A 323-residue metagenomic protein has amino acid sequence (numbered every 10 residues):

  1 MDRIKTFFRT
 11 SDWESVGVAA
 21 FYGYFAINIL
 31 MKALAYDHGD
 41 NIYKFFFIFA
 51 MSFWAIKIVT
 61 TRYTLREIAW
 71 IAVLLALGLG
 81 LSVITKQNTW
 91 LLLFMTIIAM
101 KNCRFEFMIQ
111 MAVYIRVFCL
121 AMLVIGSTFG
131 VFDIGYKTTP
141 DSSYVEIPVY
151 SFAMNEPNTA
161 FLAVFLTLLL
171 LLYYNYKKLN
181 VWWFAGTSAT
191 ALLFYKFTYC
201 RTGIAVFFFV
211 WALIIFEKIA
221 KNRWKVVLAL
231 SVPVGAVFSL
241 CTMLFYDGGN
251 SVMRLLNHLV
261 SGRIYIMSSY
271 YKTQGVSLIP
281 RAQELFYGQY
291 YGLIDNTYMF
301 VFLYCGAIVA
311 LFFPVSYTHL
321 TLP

Functional and structural regions predicted by a protein language model:
M1-A76, Y176-K177: Transmembrane signal-anchor hairpin modules in multi-pass inner-membrane enzymes, especially those that act on
L34-F49, F132, V145-L166, C200 (+2 more regions): Membrane-interface micro-motifs in multi-pass membrane enzymes
L77-L120, I215, S316: Transmembrane alpha-helical segments and their membrane-water interfaces
V113-V131, E156-T198, I204-A212: Alpha-helical transmembrane segments of multi-pass inner-membrane proteins
A121-P157, R254-L255: Membrane-interfacial helix-loop-helix modules of multi-pass inner-membrane proteins that assemble, modify, or transport
K218-R254: A membrane-periplasm/extracellular boundary helix in multi-pass inner-membrane enzymes that assemble envelope glycans
I264-G292, C305-L311: TM-adjacent membrane-interface loops and short helices in multi-pass inner/ER membrane proteins
T318-P323: Conserved small/polar residues in nucleotide/adenosyl-binding loops
